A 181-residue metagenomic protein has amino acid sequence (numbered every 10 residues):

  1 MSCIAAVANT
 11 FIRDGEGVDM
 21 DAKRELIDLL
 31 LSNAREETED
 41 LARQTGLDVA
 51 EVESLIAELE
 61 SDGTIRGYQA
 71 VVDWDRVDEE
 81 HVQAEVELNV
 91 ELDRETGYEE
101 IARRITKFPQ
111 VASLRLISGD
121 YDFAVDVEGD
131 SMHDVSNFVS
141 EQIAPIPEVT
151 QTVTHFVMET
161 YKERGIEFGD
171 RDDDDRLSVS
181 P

Functional and structural regions predicted by a protein language model:
S2-P181: A compositional/biophysical signature of low hydrophobicity enriched in polar/charged and small residues
